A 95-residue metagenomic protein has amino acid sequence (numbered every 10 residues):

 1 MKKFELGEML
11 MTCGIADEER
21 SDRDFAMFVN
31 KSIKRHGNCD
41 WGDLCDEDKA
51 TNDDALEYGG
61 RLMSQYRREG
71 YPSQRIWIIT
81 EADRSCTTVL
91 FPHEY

Functional and structural regions predicted by a protein language model:
M1-Q65: Compact soluble domain cores
Y58-Y95: Short, compact, well-ordered microdomains
